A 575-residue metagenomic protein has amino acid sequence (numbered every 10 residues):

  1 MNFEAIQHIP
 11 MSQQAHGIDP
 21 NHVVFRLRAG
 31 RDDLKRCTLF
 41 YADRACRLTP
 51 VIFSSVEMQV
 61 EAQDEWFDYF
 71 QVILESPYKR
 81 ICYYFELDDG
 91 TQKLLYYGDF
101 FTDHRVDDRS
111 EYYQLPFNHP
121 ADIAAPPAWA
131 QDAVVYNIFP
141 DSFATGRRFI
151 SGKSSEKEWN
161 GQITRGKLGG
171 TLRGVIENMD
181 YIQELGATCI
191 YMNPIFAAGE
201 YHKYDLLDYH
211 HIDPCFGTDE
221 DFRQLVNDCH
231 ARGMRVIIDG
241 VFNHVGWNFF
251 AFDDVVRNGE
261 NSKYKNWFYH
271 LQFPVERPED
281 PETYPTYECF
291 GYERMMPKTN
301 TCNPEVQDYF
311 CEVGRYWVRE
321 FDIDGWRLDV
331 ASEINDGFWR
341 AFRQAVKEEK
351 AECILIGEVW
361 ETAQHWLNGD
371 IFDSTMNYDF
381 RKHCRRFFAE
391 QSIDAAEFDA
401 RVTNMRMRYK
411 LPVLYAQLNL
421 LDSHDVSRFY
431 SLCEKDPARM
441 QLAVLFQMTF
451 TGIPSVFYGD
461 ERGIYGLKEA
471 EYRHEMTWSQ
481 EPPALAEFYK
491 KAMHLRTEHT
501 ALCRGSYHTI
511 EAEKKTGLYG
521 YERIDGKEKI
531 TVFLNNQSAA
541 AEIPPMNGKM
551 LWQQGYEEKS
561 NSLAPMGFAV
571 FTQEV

Functional and structural regions predicted by a protein language model:
M1-V134, F139, T145, K153 (+5 more regions): Carbohydrate-interacting/catalytic domains
L27, I138, I182, M192 (+11 more regions): Conserved, mostly hydrophobic/aromatic
A133, F139-T188, I195-R315, E320 (+2 more regions): Substrate-binding/active-site clefts of carbohydrate-active enzymes
V134-Y136, I190-M192, V236-I238, W326 (+4 more regions): Hydrophobic faces of well-ordered beta-strands that scaffold small-molecule active sites in alpha/beta enzyme cores
D141, N368-D370, S374, Y415-D422 (+2 more regions): Aromatic/acidic polysaccharide-binding cleft in carbohydrate-active enzymes
K157, K203-I212, Y292-R294, D379-H383 (+2 more regions): Short glycine/proline- and charge-enriched loop/turn segments that cap or connect secondary-structure elements
G186-T188, R232-M234, D322-D324, K350-C353 (+3 more regions): Short, well-ordered coil/turn segments that N-cap beta-strands
V226-M234, H244, F249-E260, R319 (+4 more regions): Active-site-proximal helices and loops of the catalytic beta/alpha 8
